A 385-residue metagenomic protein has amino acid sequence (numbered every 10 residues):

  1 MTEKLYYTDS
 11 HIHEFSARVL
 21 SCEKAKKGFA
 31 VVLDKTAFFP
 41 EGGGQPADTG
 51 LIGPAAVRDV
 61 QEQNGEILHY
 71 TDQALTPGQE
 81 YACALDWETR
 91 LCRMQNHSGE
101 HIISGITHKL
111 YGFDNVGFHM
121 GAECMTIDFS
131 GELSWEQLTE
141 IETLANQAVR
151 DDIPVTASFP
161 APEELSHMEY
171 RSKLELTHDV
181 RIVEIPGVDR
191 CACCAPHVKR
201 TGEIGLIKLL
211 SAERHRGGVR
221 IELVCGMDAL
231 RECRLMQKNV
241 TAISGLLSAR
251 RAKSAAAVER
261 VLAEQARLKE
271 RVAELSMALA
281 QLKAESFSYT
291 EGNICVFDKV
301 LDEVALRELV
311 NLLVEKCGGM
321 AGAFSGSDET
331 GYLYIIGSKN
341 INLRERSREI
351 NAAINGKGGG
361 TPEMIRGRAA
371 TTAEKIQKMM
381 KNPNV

Functional and structural regions predicted by a protein language model:
M1-V385: A glycine- and charged-residue-rich anion-binding loop/surface
